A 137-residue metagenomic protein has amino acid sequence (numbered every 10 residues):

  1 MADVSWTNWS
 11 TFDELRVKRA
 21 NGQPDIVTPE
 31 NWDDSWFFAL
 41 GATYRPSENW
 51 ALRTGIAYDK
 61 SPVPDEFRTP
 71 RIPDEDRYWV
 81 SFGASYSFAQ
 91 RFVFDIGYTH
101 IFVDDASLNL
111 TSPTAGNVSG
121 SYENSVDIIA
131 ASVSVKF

Functional and structural regions predicted by a protein language model:
M1-F137: Outer-membrane beta-barrel porins/channels
